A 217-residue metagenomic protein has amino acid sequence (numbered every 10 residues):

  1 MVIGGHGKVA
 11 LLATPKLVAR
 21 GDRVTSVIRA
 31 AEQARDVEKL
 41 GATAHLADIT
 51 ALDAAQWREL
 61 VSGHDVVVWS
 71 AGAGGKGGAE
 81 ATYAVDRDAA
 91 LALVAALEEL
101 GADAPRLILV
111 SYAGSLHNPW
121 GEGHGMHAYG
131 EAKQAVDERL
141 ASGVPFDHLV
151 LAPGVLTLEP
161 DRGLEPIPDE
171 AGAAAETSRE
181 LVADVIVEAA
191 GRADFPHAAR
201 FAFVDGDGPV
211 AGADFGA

Functional and structural regions predicted by a protein language model:
M1-D22: N-terminal Rossmann NAD(P)H-binding glycine-rich loop of SDR-like oxidoreductase domains
I3, A31, A73-G77, A81-Y83 (+3 more regions): Conserved Rossmann-fold NAD(P)-dependent oxidoreductase catalytic core, especially the SDR/UDP-sugar
V9, V67, L151, V182-I186 (+1 more regions): Non-catalytic, hydrophobic alpha-helical segments
S26-A92, A96-E99, G191-R192: NAD(P)H-binding glycine-rich loop region in Rossmannoid oxidoreductase-like domains and their noncatalytic homologs
L116-H117, L149-E170: Flexible, glycine-rich beta-alpha linker
P119, L158-E165, A189-A199: Glycine/proline-rich active-site loop of Rossmann-fold NAD(P)-dependent oxidoreductases
G125-H127, E170-T177: Glycine-rich "substrate-gating" loop/helix at the edge of Rossmann-like oxidoreductase active sites
S178-A217: Alpha-helical substrate-binding/gating segment
